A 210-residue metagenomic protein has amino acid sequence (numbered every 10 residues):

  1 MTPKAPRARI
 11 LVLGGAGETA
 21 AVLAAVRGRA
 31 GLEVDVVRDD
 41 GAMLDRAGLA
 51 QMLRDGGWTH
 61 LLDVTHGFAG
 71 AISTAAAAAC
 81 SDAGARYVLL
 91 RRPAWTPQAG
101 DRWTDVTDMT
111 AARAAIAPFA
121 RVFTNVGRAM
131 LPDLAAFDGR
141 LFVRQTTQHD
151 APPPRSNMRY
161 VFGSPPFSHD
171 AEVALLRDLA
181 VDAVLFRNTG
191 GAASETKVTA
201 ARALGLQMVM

Functional and structural regions predicted by a protein language model:
M1-V36, A85-F162: Non-catalytic interface/targeting segments
D40-G56, V161-A171: Glycine-rich, highly charged phosphate/nucleotide-binding loops
L49-M109: Glycine/small-residue-rich loop that forms an oxyanion/phosphate-binding "nest" at active or ligand-binding sites
T59-H60, R121, D182-A183: Structural motif
L62-V64, T124, F186: Redox-cofactor binding/interface segments in oxidoreductases and associated redox assembly factors
T65, T147, R187-T189: Short secondary-structure boundary segments
S81-Y87, G139, A203-Q207: A short helix->loop->beta-strand "cap" motif at the edges of active sites that frequently abuts
P152-L204, V209: A C-terminal functional module that forms or caps the active site or interfaces directly with catalytic machinery
